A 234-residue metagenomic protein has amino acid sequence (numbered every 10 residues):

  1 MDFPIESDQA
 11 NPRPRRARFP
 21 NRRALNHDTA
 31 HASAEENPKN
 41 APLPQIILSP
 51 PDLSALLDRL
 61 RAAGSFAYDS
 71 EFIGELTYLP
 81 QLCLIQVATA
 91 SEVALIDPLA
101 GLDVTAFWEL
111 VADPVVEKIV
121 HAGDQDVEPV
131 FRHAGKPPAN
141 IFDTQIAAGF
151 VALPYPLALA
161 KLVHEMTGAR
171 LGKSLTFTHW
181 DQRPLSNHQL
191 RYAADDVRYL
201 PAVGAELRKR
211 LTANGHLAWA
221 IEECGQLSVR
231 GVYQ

Functional and structural regions predicted by a protein language model:
D2-Q234: DEDD superfamily 3′-5′ metal-dependent exonuclease/proofreading module
